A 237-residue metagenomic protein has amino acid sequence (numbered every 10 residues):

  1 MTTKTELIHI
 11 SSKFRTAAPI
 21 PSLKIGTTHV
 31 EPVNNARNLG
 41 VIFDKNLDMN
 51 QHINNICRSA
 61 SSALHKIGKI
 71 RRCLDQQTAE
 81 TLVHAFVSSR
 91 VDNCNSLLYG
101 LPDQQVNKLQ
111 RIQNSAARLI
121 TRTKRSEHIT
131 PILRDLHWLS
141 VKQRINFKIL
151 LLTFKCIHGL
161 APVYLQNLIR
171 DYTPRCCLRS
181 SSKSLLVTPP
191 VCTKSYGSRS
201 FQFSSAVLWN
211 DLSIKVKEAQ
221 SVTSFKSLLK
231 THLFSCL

Functional and structural regions predicted by a protein language model:
M1-L237: Hydrophobic/basic alpha-helical segments
